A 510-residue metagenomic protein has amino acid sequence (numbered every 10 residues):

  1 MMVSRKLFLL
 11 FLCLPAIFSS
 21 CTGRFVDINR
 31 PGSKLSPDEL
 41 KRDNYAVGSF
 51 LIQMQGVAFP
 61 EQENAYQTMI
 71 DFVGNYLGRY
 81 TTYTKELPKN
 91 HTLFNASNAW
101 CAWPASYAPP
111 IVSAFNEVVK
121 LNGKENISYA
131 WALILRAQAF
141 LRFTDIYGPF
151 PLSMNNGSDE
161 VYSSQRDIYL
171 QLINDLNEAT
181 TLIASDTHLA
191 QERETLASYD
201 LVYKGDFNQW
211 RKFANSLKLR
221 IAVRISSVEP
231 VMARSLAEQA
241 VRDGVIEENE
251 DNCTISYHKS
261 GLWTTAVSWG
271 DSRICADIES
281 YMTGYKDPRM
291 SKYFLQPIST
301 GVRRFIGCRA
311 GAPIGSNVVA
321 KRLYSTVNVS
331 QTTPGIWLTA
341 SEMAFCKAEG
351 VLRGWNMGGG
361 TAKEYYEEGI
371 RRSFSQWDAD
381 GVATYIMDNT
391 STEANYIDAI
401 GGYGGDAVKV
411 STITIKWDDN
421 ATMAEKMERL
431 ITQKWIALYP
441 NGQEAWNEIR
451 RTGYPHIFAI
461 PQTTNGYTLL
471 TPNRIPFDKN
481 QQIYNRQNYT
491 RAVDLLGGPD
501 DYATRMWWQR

Functional and structural regions predicted by a protein language model:
M1-R30: Bacterial Sec-dependent N-terminal signal peptides
M1-V3, S20, Y45, S185-D186 (+1 more regions): Bimodal feature
C21-G78, N465-R510: Membrane-proximal, proline-rich intrinsically disordered regions
R24-V26, C101, P455-H456: Extracellular glycan-recognition regions
S33, L40, N155-G157, D251 (+4 more regions): Short capping/connector residues at structural and topological boundaries
E63-F72, P149-F150, A233-R234, G442-N447: Beta-strand acidic-aromatic groove motif in beta-rich domains, primarily in extracellular
R79-G381, D419-E428, Q433: Structured, solvent-exposed acidic/aromatic patches
D378-R510: C-terminal functional modules
